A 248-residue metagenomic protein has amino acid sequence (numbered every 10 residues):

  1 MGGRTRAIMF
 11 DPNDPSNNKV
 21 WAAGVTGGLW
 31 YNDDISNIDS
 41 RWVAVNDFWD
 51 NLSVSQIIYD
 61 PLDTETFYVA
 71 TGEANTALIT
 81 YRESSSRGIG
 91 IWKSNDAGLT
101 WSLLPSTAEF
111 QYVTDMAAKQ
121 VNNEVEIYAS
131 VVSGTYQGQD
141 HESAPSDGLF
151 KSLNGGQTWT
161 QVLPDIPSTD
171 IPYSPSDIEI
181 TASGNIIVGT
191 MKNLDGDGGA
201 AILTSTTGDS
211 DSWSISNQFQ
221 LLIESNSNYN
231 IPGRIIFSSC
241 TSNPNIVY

Functional and structural regions predicted by a protein language model:
M1-Y248: Extracellular glycan-interacting surfaces
